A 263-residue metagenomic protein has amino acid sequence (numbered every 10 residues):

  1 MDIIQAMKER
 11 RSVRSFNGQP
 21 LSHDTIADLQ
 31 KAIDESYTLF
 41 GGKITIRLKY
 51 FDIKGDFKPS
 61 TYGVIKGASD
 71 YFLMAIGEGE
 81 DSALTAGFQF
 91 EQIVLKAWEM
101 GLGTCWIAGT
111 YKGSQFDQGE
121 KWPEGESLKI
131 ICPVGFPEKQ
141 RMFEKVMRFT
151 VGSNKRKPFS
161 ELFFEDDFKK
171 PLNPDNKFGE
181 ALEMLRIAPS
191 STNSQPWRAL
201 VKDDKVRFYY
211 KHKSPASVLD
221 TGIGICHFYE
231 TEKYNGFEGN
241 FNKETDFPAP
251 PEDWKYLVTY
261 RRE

Functional and structural regions predicted by a protein language model:
M1-E263: Acidic, surface-exposed loops and disordered segments
